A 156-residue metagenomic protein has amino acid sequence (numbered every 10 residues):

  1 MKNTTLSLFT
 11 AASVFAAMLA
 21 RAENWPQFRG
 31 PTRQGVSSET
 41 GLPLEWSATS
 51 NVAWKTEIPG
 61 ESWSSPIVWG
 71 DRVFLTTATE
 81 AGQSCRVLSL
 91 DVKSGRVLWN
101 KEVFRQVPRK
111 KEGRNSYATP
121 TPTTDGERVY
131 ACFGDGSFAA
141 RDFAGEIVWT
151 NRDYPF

Functional and structural regions predicted by a protein language model:
M1-L6: Positively charged n-region of N-terminal signal peptides that target proteins for export
S7-A17: Bacterial N-terminal signal peptides
A20-F156: Noncatalytic, solvent-exposed loop/strand surfaces of beta-propeller-type extracellular/periplasmic domains
